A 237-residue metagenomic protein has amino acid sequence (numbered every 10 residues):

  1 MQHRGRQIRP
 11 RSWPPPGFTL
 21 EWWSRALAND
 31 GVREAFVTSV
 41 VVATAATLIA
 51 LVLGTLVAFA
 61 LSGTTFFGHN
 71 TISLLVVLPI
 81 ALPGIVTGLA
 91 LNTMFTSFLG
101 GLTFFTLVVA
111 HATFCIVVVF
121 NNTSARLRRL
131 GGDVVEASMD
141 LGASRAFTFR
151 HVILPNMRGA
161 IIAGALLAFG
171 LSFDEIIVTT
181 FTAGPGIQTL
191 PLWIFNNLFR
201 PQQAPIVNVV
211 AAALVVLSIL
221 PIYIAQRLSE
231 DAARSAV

Functional and structural regions predicted by a protein language model:
M1-I8, T38, G88-L99, L166-L171 (+4 more regions): A structural signal for multi-pass alpha-helical bundles of membrane permease subunits that mediate small-molecule
I8, L20-G31, F173-D231: Interhelical loop and adjacent transmembrane-helix boundary motif in polytopic membrane transport permeases
R11, P15, L20, H69 (+3 more regions): Membrane-interfacial helix termini and adjacent extracytoplasmic/periplasmic loops of multi-pass transporters
R33, V37, V41-L53, V57 (+5 more regions): Hydrophobic alpha-helical transmembrane segments of multipass integral membrane proteins, especially permease/channel
V42-V76, L89-T93, G132, Q226-E230: Transmembrane-helix boundary motif in ABC transporter permease subunits
G63-I72, G100-F104, R145, G159-I161 (+1 more regions): Membrane-helix interface segments
A112, F120-T123, G131, R145-D174: Transmembrane alpha-helices
S124-V135, M139, R145-L154, N208-V237: C-terminal transmembrane helix and the adjacent membrane-cytosol boundary/short C-terminal tail of inner/organellar
